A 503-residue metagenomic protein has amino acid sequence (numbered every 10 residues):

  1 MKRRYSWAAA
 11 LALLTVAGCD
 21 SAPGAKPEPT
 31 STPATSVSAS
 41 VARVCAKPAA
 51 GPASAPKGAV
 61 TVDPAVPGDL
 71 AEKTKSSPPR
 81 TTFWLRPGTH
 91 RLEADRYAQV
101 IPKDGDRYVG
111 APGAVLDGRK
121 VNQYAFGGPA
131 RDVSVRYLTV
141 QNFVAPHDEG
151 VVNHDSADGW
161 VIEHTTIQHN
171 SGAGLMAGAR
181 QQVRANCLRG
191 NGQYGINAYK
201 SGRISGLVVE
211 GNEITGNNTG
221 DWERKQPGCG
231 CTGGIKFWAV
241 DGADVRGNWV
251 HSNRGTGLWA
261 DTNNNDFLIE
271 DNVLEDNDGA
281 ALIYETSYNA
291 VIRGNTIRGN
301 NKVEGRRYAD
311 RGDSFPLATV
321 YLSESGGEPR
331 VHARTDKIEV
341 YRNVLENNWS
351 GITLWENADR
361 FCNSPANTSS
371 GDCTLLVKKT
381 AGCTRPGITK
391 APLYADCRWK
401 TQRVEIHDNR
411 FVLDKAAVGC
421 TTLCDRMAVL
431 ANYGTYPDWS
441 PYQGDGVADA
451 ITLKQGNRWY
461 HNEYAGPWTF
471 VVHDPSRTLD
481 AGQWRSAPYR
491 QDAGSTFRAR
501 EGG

Functional and structural regions predicted by a protein language model:
M1-A8: Bacterial N-terminal signal peptides that target proteins for export
R3, E28, P33-V37, R311 (+1 more regions): Intrinsic disorder/low-complexity segments
A8-A9, K103: Short coil/turn motifs at helix boundaries and re-entrant loops, enriched in small/polar and proline residues
A9-A17: Bacterial N-terminal signal peptides
V16-S40: C-terminal region of N-terminal signal peptides and the immediate post-cleavage residues of exported proteins
S40-G503: Extracellular parallel beta-helix/beta-solenoid repeat domains
